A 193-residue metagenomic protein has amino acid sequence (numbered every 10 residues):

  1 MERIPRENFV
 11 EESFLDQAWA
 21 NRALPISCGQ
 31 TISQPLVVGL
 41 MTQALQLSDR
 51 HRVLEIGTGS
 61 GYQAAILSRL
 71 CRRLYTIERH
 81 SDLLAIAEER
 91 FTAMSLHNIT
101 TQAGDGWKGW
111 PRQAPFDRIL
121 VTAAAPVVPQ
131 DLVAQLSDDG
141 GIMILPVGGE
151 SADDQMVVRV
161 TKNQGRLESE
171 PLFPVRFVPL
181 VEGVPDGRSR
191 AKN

Functional and structural regions predicted by a protein language model:
E2-S13: N-terminal auxiliary segments of SAM/dcSAM-dependent transferases
E7, D16, P25, R166 (+1 more regions): Active-site/binding-pocket entry motifs
F9-V10, W19, L24-I26, W110 (+1 more regions): Short clusters of hydrophobic/aromatic residues that line enzyme substrate/ligand-binding pockets
S13-F14, A18-R22, T31-H51: Conserved alpha-helix/loop element of class I SAM-dependent methyltransferases that forms part of the SAM/SAH-binding
S27-G29, D117: Extracytoplasmic beta-sandwich strand-turn segments characteristic of Greek-key/jelly-roll folds
Q46-L167: Conserved nucleotide-cofactor-binding alpha/beta core module
G148-N193: Active-site capping/gating segments
